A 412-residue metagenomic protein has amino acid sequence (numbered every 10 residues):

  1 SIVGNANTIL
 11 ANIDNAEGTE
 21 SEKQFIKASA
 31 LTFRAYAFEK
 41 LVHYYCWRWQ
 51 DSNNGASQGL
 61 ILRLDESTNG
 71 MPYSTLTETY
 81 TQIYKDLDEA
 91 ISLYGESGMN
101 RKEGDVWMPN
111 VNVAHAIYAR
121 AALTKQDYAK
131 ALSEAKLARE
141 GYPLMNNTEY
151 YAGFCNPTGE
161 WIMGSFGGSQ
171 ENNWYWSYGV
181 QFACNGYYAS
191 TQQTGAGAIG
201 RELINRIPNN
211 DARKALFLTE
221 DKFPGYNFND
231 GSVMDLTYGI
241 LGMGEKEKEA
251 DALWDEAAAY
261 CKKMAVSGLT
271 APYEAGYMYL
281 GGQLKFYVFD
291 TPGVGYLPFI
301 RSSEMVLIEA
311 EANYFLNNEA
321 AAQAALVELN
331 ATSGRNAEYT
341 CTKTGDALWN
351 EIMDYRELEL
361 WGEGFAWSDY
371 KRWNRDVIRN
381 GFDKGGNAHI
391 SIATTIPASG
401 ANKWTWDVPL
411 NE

Functional and structural regions predicted by a protein language model:
S1-Y45, S74, L87, S92-G95 (+3 more regions): Conserved, well-structured interaction surfaces
V3-A6, Y80, L87, A135 (+2 more regions): Inward-facing hydrophobic residues that define packing positions of alpha-helical scaffold repeats
Y44-T81: Short coil/linker segments at helix-helix boundaries
Y94, V111-N112, I117-E149: Aromatic-residue-lined binding/catalytic grooves and analogous aromatic/hydrophobic interfacial grooves in multimeric
L132-S302, W349, N374, F382 (+1 more regions): Hydrophobic-face positions in mid-chain alpha helices that act as interaction patches
